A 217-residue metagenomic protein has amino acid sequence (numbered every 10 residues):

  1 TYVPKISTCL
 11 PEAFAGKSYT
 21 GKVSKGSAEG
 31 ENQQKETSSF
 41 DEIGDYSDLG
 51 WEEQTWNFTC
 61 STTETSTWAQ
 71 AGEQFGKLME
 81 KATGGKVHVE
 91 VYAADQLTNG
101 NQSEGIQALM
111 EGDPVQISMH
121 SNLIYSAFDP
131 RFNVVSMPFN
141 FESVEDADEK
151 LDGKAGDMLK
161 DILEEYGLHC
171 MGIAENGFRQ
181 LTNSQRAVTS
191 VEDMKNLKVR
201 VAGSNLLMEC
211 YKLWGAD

Functional and structural regions predicted by a protein language model:
T1-G21, G26, G30-G44, K77 (+4 more regions): Contiguous mixed-secondary-structure segments that line small-molecule binding/active-site clefts of soluble domains
S39-I43, W56-E73, A94-N99: Extracytoplasmic "Venus flytrap"
D45-E53: Extreme N-terminus of proteins, especially the signal/transit-peptide cleavage junction and the first residues
T55, K86-E90, K198: Residues at or immediately flanking beta-strands
C60-S61, K86-A94, N133, E142: Glycine-/proline-rich flexible loop or hinge segments
Q74, A82, H88-M110: Extracytoplasmic small-molecule ligand-binding "clamshell" domains of the periplasmic binding protein/Venus flytrap
